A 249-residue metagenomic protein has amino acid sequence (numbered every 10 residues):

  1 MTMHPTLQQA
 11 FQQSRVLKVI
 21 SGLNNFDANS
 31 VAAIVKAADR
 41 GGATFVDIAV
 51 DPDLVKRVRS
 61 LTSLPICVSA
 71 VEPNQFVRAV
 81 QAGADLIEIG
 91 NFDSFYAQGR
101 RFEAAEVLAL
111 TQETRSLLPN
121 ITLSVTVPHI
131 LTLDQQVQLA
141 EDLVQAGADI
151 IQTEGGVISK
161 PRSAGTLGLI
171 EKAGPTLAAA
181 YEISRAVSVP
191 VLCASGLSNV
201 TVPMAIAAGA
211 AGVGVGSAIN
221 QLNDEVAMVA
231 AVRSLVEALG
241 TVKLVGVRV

Functional and structural regions predicted by a protein language model:
T2-C193, S198-V249: Alpha/beta enzyme core
